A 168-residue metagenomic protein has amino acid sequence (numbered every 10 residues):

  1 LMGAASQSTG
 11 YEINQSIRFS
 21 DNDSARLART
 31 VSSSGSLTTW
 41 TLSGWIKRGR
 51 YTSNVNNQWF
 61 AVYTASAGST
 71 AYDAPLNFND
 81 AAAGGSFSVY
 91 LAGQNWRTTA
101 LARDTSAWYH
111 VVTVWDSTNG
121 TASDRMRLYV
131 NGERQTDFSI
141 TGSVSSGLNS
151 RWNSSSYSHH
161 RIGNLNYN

Functional and structural regions predicted by a protein language model:
A4-N168: Extracellular glycan-associated modules
